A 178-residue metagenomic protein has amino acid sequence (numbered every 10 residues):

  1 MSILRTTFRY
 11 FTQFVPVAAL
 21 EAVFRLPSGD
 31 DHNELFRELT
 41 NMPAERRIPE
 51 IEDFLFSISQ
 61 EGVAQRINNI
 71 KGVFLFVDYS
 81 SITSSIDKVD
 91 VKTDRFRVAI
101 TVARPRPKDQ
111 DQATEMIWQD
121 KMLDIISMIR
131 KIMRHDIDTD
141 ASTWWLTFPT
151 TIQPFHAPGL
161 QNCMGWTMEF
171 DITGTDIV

Functional and structural regions predicted by a protein language model:
M1-K88: Small/polar-rich, solvent-exposed N-terminal microdomains that initiate assembly or binding
F54, V77, R106, Q110 (+2 more regions): Residue-level signal for well-ordered alpha-helical segments
I67, S85-T93, A157-C163: Short, solvent-exposed beta-strand/turn "edge" segments of beta-rich domains on protein surfaces
D87, Q110, V178: Short acidic, gly/pro-rich beta-turn/loop elements at beta-sheet edges and active-site/ligand-binding grooves
D90-R95, A103-K131: Extracellular/virion structural assembly segments
K92-P107, Q161-D176: Oligomerization/assembly interface segments of phage tail-like spikes and tubes
M116-T173: Acidic-leaning, charged glycine-interspersed low-complexity segments
